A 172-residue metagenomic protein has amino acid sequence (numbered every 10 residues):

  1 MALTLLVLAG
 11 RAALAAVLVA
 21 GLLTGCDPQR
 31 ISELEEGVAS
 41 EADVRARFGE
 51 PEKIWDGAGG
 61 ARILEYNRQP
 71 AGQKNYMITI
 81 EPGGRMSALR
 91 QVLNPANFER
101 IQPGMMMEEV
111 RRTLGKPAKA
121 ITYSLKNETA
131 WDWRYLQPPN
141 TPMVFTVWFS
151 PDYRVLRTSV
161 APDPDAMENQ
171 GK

Functional and structural regions predicted by a protein language model:
M1-T24: Sec-dependent bacterial lipoprotein signal peptides
C26-K172: Residues within mature, well-folded domains
